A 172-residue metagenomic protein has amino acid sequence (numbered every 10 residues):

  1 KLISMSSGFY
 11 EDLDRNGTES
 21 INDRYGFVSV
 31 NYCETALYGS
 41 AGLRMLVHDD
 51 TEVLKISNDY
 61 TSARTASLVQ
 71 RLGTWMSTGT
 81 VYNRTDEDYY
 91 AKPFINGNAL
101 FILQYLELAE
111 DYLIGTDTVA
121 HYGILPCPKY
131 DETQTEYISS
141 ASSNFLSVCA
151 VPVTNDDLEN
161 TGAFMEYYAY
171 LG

Functional and structural regions predicted by a protein language model:
K1-I3, V28-E52, S143-P152: Periplasmic solute-binding protein
I3-E11, Y38-G39, M45-D86: Glycine-centered hinge/linker elements that transmit conformational signals in sensory and ligand-binding systems
M5, D88-I102: Short helices/loops that flank or line small-molecule/ion binding pockets
S7-D14, E110-I114: Pocket-flanking alpha-helical
L13-D23: Acidic, glycine-anchored loop motifs typical of Ca2+
G26-V28, L100-Q104, G123-P126, A150: Structural recognition of the beta-strand scaffold that forms the well-ordered cores of secreted hydrolase catalytic
V30-C33, Q104-A109: Beta->alpha turn/N-cap motifs
I114-G172: Extracytoplasmic/periplasmic substrate-recognition and gating elements
